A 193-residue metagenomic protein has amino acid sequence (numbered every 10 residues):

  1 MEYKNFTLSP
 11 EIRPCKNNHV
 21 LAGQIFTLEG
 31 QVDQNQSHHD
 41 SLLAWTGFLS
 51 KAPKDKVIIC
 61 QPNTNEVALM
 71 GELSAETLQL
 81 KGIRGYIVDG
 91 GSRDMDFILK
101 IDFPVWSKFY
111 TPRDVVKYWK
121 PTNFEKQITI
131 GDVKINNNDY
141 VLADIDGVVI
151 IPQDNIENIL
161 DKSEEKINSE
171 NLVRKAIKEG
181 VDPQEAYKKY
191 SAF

Functional and structural regions predicted by a protein language model:
M1-N137, Q153-F193: Feature captures the catalytic cores and cofactor-binding loops of soluble hydro-lyases/lyases that act on carboxylate
Y140-A143: Acidic and generally charged, gly/proline-rich low-complexity regions
G147-V149: Channel- or pocket-lining gating/hinge segments that regulate access to a cavity or pore
